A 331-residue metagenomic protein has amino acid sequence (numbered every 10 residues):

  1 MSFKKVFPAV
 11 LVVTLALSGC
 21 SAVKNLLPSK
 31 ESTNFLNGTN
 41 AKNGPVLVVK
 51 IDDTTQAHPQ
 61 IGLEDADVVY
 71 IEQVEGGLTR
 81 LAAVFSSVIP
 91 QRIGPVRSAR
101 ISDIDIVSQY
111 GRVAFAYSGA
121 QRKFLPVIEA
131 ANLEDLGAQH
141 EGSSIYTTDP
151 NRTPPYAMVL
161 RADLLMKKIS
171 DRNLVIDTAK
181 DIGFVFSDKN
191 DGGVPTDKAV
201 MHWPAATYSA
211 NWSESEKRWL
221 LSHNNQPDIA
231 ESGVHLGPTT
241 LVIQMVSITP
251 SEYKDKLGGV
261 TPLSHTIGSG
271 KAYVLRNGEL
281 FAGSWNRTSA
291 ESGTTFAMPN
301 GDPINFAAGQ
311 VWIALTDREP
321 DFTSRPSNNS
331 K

Functional and structural regions predicted by a protein language model:
M1-F7: Bacterial N-terminal signal peptides that target proteins for export
L17-G19: C-terminal motif of bacterial Sec signal peptides marking the signal peptidase cleavage site
S21-K24: Bacterial signal peptide processing site
L26-G44, V48-V68, E75-K331: A surface/extracellular/periplasmic glyco- and lipid-processing/surface-interacting theme
